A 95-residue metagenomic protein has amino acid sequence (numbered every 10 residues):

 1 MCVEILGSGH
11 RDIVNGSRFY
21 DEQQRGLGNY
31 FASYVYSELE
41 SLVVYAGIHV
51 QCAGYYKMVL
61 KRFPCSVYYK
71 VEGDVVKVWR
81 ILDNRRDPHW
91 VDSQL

Functional and structural regions predicted by a protein language model:
C2-Y56, E72-V75, Q94-L95: Basic, Lys/Arg-enriched alpha-helical interface segments
V59-R62: A short catalytic or substrate-binding loop motif that flags glycine-/basic-rich loops and adjacent residues that bind
S66, K70-L95: Enriched for short, Lys/Arg-rich terminal
